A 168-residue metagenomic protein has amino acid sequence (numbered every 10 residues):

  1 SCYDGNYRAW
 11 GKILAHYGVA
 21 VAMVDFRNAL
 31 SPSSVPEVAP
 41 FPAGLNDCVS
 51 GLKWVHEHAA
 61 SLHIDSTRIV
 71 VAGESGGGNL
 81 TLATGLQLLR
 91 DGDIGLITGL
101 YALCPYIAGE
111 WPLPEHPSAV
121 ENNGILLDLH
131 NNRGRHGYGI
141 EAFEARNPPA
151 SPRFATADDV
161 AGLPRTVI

Functional and structural regions predicted by a protein language model:
S1-I168: Alpha/beta-hydrolase superfamily serine-hydrolase fold, recognizing
